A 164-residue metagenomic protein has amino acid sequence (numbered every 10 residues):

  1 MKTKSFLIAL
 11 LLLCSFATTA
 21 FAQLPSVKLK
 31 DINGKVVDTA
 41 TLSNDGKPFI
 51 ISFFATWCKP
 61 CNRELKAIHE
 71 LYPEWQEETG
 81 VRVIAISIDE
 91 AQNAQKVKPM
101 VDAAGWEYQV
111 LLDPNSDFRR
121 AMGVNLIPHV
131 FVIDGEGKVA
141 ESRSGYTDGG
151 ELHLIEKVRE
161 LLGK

Functional and structural regions predicted by a protein language model:
M1-I8: Bacterial N-terminal signal peptides that target proteins for export
I8-A17: Bacterial N-terminal signal peptides
F21-Q23, K35: Boundary of Sec targeting at the N-terminus
K28-F49: A short beta-strand-turn-helix
G46-F49, F54-W57, L126: Short pre-active-site segment immediately N-terminal to redox-active cysteine/selenocysteine motifs in thiol-based
R63-A103, N115-R119: Structural microenvironment flanking redox-active thiols in thiol-disulfide oxidoreductases
M100-E136: Short, internal strand/loop/helix patches that form the active-site neighborhood or redox-interaction surface
V132-K164: Thiol-/selenol-based redox modules, centered on thioredoxin-like and closely related oxidoreductase domains
